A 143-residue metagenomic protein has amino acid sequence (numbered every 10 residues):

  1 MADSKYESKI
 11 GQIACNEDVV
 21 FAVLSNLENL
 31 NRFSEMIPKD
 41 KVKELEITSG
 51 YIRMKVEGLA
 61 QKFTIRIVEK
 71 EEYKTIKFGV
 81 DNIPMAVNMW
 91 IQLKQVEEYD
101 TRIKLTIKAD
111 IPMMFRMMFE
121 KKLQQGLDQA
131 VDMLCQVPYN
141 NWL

Functional and structural regions predicted by a protein language model:
M1-D3, L30-I37, M54-A60, F78-P84: Short, solvent-exposed secondary-structure boundary motifs
M1-E46: Hydrophobic ligand-binding cavity/cleft-lining segments
M1-Q12, D100-R102, Q136, N140-L143: Hydrophobic-ligand-binding modules of eukaryotic lipid transfer/binding families
E7-K9, K41, G50-I52, F63-T64 (+2 more regions): Residue-level marker for the onset of beta-strands and adjacent loop->beta junctions in well-ordered domains
V20-L24, L30, I52, I67 (+3 more regions): Hydrophobic pocket/interface hotspot
E46-T48, E97: Residue-level recognition of beta-strand termini and adjacent short loop/turns
E57-D100, K108: Hydrophobic-ligand binding "helix-grip"
K108-L143: A conserved amphipathic terminal alpha-helix motif
